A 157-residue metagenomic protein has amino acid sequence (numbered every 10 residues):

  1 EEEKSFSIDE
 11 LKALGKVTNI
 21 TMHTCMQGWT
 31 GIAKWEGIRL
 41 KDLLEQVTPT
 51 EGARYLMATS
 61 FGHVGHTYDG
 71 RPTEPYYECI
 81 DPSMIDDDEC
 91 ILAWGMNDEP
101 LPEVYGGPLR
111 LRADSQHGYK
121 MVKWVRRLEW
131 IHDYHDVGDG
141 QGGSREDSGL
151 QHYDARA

Functional and structural regions predicted by a protein language model:
E1-A157: Structured, non-membrane catalytic/scaffold regions adjacent to prosthetic-group chemistry
